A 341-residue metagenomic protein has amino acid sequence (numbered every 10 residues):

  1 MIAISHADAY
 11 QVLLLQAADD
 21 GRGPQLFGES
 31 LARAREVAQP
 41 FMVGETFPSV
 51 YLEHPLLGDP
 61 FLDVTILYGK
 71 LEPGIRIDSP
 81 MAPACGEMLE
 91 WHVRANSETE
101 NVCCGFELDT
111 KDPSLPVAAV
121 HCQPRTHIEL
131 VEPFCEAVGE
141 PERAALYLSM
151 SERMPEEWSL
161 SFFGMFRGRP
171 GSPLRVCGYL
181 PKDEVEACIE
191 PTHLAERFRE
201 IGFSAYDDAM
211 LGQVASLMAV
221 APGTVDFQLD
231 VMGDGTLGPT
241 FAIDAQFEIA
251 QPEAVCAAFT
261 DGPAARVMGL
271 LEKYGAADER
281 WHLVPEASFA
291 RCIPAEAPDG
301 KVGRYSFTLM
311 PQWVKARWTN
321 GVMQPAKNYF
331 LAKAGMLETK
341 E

Functional and structural regions predicted by a protein language model:
M1-L115: An N-terminal, globular interaction/scaffold subdomain
A9, L26, R33, E129-P133 (+4 more regions): Exposed alpha-helical structural elements
Q16, D20, V37, G44 (+6 more regions): Surface-exposed polar/charged interaction patches
T46-P48, L52, G58-I77, S114-C122 (+3 more regions): Short, hydrophobic/proline-enriched secondary-structure or compact coil segments at domain edges
P48-I66, E100-P113, S159-M165, S216-G235 (+1 more regions): Broad, structure-driven detector of short, well-ordered beta-strand segments within folded domains
Y68-N96, T126-E142, E184-Y206, A254-A276 (+1 more regions): Extended intrinsically disordered, low-complexity coil regions enriched in Ser, Thr, Gly, Ala and often Pro
A84-R197: Internal, hydrophobic cores of structured domains that mediate oligomerization or house catalytic pockets within large
T192-E341: C-terminal structured domains
